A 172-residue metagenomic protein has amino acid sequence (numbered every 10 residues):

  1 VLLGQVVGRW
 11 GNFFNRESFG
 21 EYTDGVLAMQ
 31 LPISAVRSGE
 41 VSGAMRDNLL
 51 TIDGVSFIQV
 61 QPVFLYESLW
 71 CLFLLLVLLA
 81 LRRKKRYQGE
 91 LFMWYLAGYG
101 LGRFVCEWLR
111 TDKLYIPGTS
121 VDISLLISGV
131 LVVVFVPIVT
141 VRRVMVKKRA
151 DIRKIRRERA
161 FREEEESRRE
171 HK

Functional and structural regions predicted by a protein language model:
V1-K172: A feature for loop-to-transmembrane-helix boundaries and adjacent hydrophobic helices in multi-pass integral membrane
